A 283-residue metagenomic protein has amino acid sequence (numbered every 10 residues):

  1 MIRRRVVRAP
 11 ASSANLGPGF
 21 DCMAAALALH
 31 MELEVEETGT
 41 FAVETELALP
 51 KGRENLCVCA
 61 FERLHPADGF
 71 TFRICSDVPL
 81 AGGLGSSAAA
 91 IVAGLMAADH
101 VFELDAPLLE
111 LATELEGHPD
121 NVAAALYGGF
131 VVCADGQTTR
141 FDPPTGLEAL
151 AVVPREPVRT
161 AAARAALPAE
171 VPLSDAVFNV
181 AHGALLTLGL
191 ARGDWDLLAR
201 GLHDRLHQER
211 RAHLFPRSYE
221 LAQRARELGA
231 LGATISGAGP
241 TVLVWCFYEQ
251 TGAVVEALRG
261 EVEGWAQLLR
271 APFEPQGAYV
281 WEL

Functional and structural regions predicted by a protein language model:
M1-G82, H100, F273-Q276, V280-L283: ATP-binding N-lobe of GHMP and related small-molecule kinases
R8-P10, C75, A125-Y127, A134 (+2 more regions): Short beta-strand segments
L27-L29, L84-D105, L126-V131: DPxDG-like acidic metal-binding loop motif
E37, P154, V244-Y248: Short beta-strand-to-loop capping motifs
D105-E148, A233, L243: Alpha/beta catalytic cores of group-transfer enzymes, especially the acyltransferase/condensing modules of polyketide
V153-H213: Active-site rim beta-loop-alpha module in soluble metabolic enzymes
L190-L283: Glycine-rich, charge-dense phosphate/pyrophosphate-binding loop(s) and the adjacent flexible "lid"/catalytic subdomain
